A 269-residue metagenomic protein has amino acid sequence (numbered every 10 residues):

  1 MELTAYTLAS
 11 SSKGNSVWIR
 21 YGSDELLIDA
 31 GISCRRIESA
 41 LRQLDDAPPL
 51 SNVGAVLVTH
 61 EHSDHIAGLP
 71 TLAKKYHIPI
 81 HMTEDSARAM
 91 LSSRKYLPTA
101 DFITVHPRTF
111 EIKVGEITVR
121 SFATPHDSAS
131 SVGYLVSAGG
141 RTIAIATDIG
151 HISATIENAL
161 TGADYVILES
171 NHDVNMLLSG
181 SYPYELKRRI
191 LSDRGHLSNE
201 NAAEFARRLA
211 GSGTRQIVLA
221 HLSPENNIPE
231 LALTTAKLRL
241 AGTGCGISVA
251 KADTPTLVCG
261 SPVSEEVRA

Functional and structural regions predicted by a protein language model:
M1-L44, P48, V132-D148, Y165: Conserved beta-strand hairpin/beta-sheet module of binuclear metal-dependent hydrolase folds, prominently
Y6-S16, V58-L69, L91, S121: Structured catalytic core of nucleotide-sugar glycosyltransferases
I28-G31, V53-E61, H81-E84, A144-T147 (+3 more regions): Active-site neighborhood of phospho(di)ester-bond hydrolases with catalytic His/Asp-centered motifs
S33-M82: Active-site metal-binding motif and surrounding structural segment of the metallo-beta-lactamase
H62-I66, R88-A89, S128-A129, I152-A154 (+2 more regions): Active-site environment of divalent metal-dependent phosphoester hydrolases
A67-Y76, L91-R94, N227-T234: Metal-dependent catalytic neighborhoods of phosphoester/phosphodiester hydrolases
E84-G133, S137-G140: Metallo-beta-lactamase
A154-K251: Cap/insert and terminal regions of metallo-dependent hydrolase folds
